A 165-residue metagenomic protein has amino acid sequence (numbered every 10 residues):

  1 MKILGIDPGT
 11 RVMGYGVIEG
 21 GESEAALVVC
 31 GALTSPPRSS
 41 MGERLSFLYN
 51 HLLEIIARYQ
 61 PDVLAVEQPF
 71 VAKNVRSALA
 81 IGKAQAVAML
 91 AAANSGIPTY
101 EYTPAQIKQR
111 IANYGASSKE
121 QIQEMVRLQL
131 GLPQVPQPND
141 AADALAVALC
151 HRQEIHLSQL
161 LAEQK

Functional and structural regions predicted by a protein language model:
M1-K165: Phosphate- and other anionic-substrate recognition elements at nucleic-acid/protein interfaces
